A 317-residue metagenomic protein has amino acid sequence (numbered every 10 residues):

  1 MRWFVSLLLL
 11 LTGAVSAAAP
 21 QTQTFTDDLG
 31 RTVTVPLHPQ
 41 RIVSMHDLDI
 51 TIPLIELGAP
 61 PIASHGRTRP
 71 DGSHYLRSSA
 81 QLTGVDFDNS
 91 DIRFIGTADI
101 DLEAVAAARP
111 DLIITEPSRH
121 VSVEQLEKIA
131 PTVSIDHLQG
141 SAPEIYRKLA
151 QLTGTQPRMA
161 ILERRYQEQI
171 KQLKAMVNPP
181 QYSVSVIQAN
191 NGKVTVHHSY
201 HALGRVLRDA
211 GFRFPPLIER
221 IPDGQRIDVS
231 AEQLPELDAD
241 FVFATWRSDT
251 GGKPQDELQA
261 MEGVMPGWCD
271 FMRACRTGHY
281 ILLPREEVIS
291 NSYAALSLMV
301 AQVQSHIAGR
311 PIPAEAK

Functional and structural regions predicted by a protein language model:
L9-A18: Hydrophobic h-region of N-terminal signal peptides that target proteins for export in Gram-negative bacteria
R41-M45, D49-L54, I161-L217, G224: Basic- and aromatic-lined ligand-binding clefts that recognize polyanionic substrates
L48-L102: A short, structured surface patch at a secondary-structure boundary
H65, V123-A160, Q167, K253-L282: Charged, glycine-enriched surface loops/patches that mediate electrostatic binding to polyanionic ligands
R69-H74, D136-K148, S183-V206, D249-D256 (+1 more regions): Extracytoplasmic ligand-binding site segments that recognize negatively charged/polar headgroups
L102, A106-T115, P131, D238-V242: Proline-aspartate-enriched helix->loop->beta-strand connector
M176, D240-K317: Structured C-terminal subdomain patch of bacterial secreted/periplasmic proteins
D223-R247, G251: Ligand-binding pocket segment of bilobal, Venus flytrap-like solute-binding proteins
